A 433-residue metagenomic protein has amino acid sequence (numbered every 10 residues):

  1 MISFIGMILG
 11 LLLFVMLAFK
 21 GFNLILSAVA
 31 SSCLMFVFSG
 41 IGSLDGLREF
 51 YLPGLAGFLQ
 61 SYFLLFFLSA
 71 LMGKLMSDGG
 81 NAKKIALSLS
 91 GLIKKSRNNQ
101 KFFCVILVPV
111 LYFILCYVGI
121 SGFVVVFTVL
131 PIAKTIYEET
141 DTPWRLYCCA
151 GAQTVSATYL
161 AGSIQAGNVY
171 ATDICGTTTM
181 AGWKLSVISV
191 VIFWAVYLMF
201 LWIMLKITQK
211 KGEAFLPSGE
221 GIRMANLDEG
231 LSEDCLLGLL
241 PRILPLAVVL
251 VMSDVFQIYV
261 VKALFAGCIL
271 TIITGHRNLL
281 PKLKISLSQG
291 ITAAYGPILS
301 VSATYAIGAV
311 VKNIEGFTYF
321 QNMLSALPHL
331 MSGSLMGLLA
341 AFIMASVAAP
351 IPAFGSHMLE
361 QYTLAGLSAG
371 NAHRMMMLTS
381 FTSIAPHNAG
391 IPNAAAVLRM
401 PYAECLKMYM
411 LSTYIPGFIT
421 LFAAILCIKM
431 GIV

Functional and structural regions predicted by a protein language model:
M1-F4, A56-F63, G91-V110, Y137-Y147 (+4 more regions): Membrane-interfacial loop-to-helix junctions in multi-pass transporters
F4-M7, L11, G42, V187-S286 (+2 more regions): Long, contiguous bundles of hydrophobic transmembrane helices that form the permeation core of multi-pass
G6-A18, V29-V37, L68-L71, V108-L115 (+6 more regions): Hydrophobic core segments of alpha-helical transmembrane domains in multi-pass membrane transport and ion-translocation
F14-F22, G73-K74, L111-I120, A152-Y159 (+3 more regions): Transmembrane alpha-helix interface/packing and boundary motifs in multi-pass membrane proteins, characterized by
L26, F50-K84, V261, I273 (+4 more regions): Core transmembrane alpha-helical segments of multi-pass membrane transporters/permeases
Q60-L68, G182-Y197, Q257-L264, G370-S380: Alpha-helical transmembrane segments
L65-S69, K95-I132, A326-L367, M376-L378: Hydrophobic alpha-helical transmembrane segments of multi-pass integral membrane proteins, predominantly secondary
K134-I222, E229-L236, S368, G390-V433: Membrane-core helix-loop-helix motifs of multi-pass transport proteins
